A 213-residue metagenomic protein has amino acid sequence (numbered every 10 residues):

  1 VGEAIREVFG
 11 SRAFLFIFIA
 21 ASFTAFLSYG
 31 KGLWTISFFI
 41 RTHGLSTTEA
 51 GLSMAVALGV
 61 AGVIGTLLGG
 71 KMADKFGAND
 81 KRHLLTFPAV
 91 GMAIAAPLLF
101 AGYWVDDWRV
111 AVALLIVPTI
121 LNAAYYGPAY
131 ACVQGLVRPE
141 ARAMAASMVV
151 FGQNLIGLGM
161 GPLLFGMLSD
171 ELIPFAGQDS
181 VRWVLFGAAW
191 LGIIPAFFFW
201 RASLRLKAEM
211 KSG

Functional and structural regions predicted by a protein language model:
R6-G69, N122-Y130, G157-F165: Extracytoplasmic gate region of multi-pass secondary transporters
F18, G51-L52, A89, A143-M148: Conserved glycine-rich helix-kink/hinge and helix-boundary motifs of the Major Facilitator Superfamily
F39-I40, M72-A73, G77, L164-P174: Interfacial helix-cap and linker-helix signal at transmembrane-aqueous boundaries of multi-pass secondary transporters
S46, H83-T86, S169-W190: A membrane-interface helix-boundary motif in multi-pass transporters
T66, L136-P174: A late C-terminal transmembrane helix in Major Facilitator Superfamily
D74-G91: Cytoplasmic membrane-interface "Motif A"-like loop-to-helix N-cap segments of 12-TM Major Facilitator Superfamily
A96-V105, F186-G213: Multi-pass alpha-helical transporter architecture, strongest for 12-TM Major Facilitator/SLC carriers used
R109-Y126: Hydrophobic core of transmembrane alpha-helices in multi-pass small-molecule transporters, especially MFS/SLC-type
